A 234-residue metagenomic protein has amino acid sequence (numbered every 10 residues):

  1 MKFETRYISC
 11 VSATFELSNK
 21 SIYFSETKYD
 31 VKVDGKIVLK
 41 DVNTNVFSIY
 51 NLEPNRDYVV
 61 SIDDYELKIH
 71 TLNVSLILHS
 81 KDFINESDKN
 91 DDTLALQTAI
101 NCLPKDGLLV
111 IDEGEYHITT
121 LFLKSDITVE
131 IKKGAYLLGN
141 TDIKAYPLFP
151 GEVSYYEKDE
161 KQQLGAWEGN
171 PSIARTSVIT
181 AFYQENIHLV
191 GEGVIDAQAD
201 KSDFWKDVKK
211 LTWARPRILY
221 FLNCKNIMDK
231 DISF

Functional and structural regions predicted by a protein language model:
M1-F234: Extracellular/periplasmic carbohydrate-active domains that bind, remodel, or depolymerize complex polysaccharides
